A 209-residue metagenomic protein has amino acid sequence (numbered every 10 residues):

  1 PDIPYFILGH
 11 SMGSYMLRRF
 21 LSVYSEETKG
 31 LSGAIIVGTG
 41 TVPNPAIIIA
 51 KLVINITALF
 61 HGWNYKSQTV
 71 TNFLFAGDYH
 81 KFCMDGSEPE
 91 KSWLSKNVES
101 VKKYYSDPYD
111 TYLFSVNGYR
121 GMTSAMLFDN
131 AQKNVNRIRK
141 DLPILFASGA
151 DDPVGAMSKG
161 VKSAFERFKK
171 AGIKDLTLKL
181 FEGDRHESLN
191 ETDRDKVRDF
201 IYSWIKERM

Functional and structural regions predicted by a protein language model:
D2-S11: Alpha/beta-hydrolase fold nucleophile elbow
L17-Y109: Alpha/beta-hydrolase-fold enzymes
D110, F114-N136: Active-site nucleophile elbow and catalytic-triad environment of alpha/beta-hydrolase enzymes
I138-I144, K174: Short, proline-enriched alpha-helix->beta-strand connector loops that line the catalytic pocket of alpha/beta-hydrolase
F146-S148: Short beta-strand/loop motif that positions the catalytic acidic residue of the alpha/beta-hydrolase fold
A150-P153, D184-R185: Acidic beta-to-alpha connecting loop that harbors the catalytic carboxylate
P153-S163: Conserved alpha/beta-hydrolase "acid-adjacent" motif
A171-M209: Catalytic active-site module of serine/aspartate enzymes centered on a nucleophile-bearing elbow/loop
